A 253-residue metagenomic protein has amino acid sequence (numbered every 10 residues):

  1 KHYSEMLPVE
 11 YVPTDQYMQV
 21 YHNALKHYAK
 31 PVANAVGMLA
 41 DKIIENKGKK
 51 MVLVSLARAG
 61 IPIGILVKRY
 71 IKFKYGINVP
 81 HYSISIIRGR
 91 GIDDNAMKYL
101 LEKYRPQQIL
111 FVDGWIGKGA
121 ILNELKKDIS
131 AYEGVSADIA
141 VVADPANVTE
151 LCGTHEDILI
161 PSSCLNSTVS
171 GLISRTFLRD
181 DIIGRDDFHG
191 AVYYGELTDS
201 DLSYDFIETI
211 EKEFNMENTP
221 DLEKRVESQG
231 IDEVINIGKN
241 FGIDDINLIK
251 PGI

Functional and structural regions predicted by a protein language model:
K1-M51, K72, G76-I253: Long, low-complexity, Lys/Arg-enriched
G60, R69-F73: Long, mid-chain structured domain cores
L66: Active-site signature of alpha/beta-hydrolase-fold catalytic machinery across serine- and Asp/Cys-nucleophile hydrolases
